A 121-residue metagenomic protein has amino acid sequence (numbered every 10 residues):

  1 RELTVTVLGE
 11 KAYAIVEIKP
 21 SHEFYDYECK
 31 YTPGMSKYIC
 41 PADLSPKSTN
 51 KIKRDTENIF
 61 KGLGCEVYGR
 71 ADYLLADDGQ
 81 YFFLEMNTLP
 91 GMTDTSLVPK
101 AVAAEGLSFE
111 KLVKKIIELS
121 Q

Functional and structural regions predicted by a protein language model:
R1-R54, Q80-F82: Phosphate-binding site of ATP-dependent enzymes
S45-Q121: ATP-dependent carboxylate activation and anion-phosphoryl transfer catalytic cores that bind Mg-ATP to form
